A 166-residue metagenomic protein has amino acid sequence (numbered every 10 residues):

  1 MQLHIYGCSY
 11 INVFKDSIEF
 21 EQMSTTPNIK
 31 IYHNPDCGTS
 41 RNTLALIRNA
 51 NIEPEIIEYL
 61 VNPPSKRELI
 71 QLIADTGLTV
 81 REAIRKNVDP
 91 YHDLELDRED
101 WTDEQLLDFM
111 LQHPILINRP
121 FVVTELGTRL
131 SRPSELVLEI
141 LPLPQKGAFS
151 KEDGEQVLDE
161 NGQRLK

Functional and structural regions predicted by a protein language model:
Y6, Y10, E19, S24-P27 (+3 more regions): Non-globular targeting/processing and membrane-anchoring segments
Y10-N12, T39: Residue-level detector of bioactive/disordered segments in secreted/extracellular proteins and virion assembly
K30-P35, T39-D100: Structural alpha/beta surface segment adjacent to cysteine/selenocysteine redox centers across thiol/disulfide enzymes
E55-I57, L78-A83, L107-F109, K146-F149 (+1 more regions): Glycine-rich loops and low-complexity Gly/Arg-rich segments that provide flexible linkers or classic glycine-based
I70, D108, E135: Active-site phosphate/pyrophosphate- and oxyanion-stabilizing loops and adjacent acidic/basic residues in soluble
V88-F121: Mid-chain, well-packed structural core segment of small domains
